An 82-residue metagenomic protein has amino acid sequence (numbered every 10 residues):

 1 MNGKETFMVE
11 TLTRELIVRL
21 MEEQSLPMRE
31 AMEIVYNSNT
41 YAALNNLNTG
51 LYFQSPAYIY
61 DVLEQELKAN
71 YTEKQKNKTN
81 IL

Functional and structural regions predicted by a protein language model:
M1-L82: C-terminal alpha-helical interaction appendages
